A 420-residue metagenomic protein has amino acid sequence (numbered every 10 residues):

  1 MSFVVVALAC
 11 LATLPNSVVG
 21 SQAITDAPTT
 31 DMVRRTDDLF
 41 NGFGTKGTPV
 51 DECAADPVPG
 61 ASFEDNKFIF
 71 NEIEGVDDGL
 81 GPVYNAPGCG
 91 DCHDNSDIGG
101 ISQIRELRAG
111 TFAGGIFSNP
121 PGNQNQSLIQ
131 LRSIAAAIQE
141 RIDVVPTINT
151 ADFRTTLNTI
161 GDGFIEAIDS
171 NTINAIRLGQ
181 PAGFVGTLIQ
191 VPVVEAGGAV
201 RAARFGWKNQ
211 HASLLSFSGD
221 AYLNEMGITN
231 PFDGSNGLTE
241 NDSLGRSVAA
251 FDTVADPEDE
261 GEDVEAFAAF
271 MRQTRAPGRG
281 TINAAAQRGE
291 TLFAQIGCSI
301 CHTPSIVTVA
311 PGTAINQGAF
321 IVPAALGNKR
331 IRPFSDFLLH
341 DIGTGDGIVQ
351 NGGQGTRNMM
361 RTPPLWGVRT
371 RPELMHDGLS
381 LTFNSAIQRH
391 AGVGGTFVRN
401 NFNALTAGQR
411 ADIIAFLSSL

Functional and structural regions predicted by a protein language model:
S2-T13: Bacterial N-terminal signal peptides
L14-L420: Periplasmic c-type cytochrome electron-transfer domains
